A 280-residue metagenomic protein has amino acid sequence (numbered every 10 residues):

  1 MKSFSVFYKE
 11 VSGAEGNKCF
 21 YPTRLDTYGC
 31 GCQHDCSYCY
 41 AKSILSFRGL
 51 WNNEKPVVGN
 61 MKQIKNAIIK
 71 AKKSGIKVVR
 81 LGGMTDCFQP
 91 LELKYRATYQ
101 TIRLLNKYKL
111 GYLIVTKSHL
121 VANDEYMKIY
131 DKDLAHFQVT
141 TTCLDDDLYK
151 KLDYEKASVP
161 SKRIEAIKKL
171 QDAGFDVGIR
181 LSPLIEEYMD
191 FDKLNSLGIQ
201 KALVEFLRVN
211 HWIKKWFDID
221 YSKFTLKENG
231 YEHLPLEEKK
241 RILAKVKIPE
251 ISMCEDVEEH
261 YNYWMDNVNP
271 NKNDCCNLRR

Functional and structural regions predicted by a protein language model:
M1-V58, Q63-V78: N-terminal [4Fe-4S]-dependent radical SAM core
C19, C30, C87, C143 (+2 more regions): Generic recognition of cysteine residues
T27-G29, G82-G83, V139, M253-E255: Pocket-edge structural micro-motifs
Y38, I213-F217, W264-D266: Short aromatic-enriched loop/helix-cap "lid" or pocket-rim segments at secondary-structure transitions that line
I64-I242, V246: Conserved AdoMet/S-adenosylmethionine-binding subsite of the radical SAM
G230-R280: C-terminal accessory regions of radical SAM enzymes
